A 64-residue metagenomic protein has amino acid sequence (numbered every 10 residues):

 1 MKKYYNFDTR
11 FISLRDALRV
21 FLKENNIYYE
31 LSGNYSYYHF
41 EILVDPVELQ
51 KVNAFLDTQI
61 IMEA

Functional and structural regions predicted by a protein language model:
M1-R10: Short glycine-/aliphatic-rich beta-strand segments at the starts of folded cytosolic domains
F7, V47-Q50, D57-T58: Short, low-order "capping/linker" segments at domain edges
R15, R19-K51: Acidic, low-complexity, intrinsically disordered interaction modules
N25-Y28, N53-A64: A common structural junction motif
